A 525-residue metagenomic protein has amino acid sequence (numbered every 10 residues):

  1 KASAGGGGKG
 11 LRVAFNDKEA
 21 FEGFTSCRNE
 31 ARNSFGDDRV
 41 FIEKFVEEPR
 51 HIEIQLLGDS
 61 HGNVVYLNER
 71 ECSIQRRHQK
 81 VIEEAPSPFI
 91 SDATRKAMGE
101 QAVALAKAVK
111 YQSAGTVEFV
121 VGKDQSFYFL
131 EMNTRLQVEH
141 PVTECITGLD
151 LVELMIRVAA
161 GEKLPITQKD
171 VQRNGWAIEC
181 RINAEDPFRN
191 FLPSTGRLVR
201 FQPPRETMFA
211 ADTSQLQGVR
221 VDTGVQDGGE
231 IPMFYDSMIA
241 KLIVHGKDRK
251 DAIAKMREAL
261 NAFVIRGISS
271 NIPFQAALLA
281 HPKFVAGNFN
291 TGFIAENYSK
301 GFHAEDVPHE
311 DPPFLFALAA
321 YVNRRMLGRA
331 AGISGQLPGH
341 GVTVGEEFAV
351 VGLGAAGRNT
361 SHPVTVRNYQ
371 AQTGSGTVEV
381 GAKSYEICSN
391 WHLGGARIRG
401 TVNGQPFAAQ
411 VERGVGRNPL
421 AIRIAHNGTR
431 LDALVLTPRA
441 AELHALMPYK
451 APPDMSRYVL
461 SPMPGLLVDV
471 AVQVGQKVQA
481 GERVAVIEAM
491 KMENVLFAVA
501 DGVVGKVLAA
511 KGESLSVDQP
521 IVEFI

Functional and structural regions predicted by a protein language model:
A2-A4, K9-K255: Internal nucleotide-binding/catalytic subdomain
A102, P141-E386, R483, V517-Q519 (+1 more regions): Catalytic cores of soluble metabolic enzymes centered on carboxylation/carboxyl-transfer
I166-N174, E296-Y298, F302, L337 (+1 more regions): Long, charged amphipathic helices and adjacent flexible linkers at domain junctions
E179, R189, N290, N403-R439: Structured, non-catalytic alpha/beta "coupling" segments that mediate domain-domain communication and provide generic
K450-I525: Structured functional modules or segments
